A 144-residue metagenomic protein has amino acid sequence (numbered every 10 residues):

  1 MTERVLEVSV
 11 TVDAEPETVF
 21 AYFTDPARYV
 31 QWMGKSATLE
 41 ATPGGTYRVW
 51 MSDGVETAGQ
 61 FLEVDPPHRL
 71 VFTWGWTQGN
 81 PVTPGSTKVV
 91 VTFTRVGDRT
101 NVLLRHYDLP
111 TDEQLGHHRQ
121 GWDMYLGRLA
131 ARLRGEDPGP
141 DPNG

Functional and structural regions predicted by a protein language model:
M1-E7: Short acidic N-proximal helix/loop "leader" segments that mark the beginning of a domain or an inter-domain linker
E3, S52-G54, P84: Glycine-centered tight beta-turn/hairpin loop motif at sheet-sheet or coil-to-beta transitions
E7-V8, A14, T18, A27-Q60 (+2 more regions): Short beta-edge strand/loop motif at the mouth of beta-sheet-based domains
V10, A58-E63, T87-T94: Hydrophobic/aromatic beta-strand elements that line small-molecule binding cavities or substrate pockets in beta-rich
P16-E17, L62-H68, T92-N101: A short, structured loop/turn motif at beta-sheet edges
V19, Y29, Y47, F61 (+4 more regions): Hydrophobic pocket/interface hotspot
N80-M124, P140-D141: Beta-strand/loop substructures that line and gate deep hydrophobic ligand-binding cavities in soluble
A131-G144: Short, highly charged C-terminal tails/helix-capping segments
